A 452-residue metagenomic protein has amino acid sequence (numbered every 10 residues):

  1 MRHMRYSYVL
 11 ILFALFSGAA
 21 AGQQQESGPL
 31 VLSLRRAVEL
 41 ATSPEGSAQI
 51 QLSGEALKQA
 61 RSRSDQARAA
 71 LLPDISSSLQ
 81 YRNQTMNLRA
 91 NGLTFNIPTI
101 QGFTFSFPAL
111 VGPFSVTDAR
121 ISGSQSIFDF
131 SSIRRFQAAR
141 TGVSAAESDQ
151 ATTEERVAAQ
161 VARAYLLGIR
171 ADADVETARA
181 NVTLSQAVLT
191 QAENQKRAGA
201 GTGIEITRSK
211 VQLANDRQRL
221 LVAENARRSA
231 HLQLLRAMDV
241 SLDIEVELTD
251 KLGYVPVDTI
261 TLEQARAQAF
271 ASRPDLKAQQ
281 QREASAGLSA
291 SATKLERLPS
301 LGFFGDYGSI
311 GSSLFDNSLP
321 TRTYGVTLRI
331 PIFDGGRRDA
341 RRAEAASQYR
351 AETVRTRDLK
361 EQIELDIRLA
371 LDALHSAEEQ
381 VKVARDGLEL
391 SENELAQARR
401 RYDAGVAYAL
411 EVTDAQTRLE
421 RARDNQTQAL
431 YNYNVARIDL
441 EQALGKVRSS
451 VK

Functional and structural regions predicted by a protein language model:
R2, V9-L10, Q24-E26, N83-T85 (+1 more regions): Acidic, low-complexity, intrinsically disordered peripheral segments
R2-H3, L32, T153-Q268, A370-A373 (+3 more regions): Periplasmic alpha-helical coiled-coil/stalk elements that build and connect Gram-negative outer-membrane
Y8-S17: Bacterial N-terminal signal peptides
G22-Q80, M86, L248-R282, P331-I332 (+3 more regions): Bacterial Sec-pathway N-terminal export signals of envelope proteins
S33, D74-T153, S272, K277-L359 (+2 more regions): Small/polar-residue-enriched beta-strand and adjacent coil segments characteristic of outer-membrane beta-barrel
V38-T42, N96-S106, G201, E205-I206 (+3 more regions): Amphipathic alpha-helical coiled-coil scaffold segments and their short linker/junction regions
L52-A67, T153, V157-E176, A187 (+5 more regions): Amphipathic alpha-helical coiled-coil segments
V116-D118, R163, R208, T321-T323 (+1 more regions): Transmembrane beta-barrel architecture of outer-membrane proteins
